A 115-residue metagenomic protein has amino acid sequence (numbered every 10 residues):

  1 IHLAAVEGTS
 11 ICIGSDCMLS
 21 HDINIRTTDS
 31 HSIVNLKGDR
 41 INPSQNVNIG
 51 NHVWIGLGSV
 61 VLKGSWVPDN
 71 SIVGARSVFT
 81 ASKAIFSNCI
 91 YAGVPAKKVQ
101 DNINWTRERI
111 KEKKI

Functional and structural regions predicted by a protein language model:
I1-W66, S77, S82-K83, V94: Flexible, glycine/small-residue-enriched loop-and-beta-strand segment within the central core of proteins
D16, S32, H52, G64 (+3 more regions): Terminal amphipathic alpha-helical/low-complexity segments used for targeting or macromolecular assembly
